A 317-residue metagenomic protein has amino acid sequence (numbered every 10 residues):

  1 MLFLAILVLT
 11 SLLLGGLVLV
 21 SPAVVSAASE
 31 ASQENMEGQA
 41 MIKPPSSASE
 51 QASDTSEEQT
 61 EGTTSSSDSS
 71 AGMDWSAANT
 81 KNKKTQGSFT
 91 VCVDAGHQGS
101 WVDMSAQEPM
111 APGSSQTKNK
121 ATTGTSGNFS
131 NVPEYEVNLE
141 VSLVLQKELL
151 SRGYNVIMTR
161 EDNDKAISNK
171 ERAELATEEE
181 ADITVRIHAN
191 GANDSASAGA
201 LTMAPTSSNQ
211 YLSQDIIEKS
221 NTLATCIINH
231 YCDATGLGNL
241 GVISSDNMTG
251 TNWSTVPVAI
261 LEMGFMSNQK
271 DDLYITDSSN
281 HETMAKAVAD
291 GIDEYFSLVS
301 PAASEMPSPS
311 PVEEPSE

Functional and structural regions predicted by a protein language model:
M1-V24: Sec-dependent N-terminal signal peptides of Gram-positive bacterial secreted proteins and lipoproteins
P22-T90, S304-E317: N-terminal, intrinsically disordered, polar/charged segments of Gram-positive cell-envelope systems that serve as
G72-A173: Active-site histidine-acidic residue metal-binding/catalytic motifs, centered on HxH/HExxH-like signatures
H97-S100, E134, D162-A166, A189-D194 (+4 more regions): Solvent-exposed loop/turn segments at secondary-structure junctions within structured extracellular/periplasmic domains
E108-F129, A192-S220, C226: A short, glycine/acidic-enriched catalytic loop
N169-D182, L201, M248-W253: Mature extracellular/periplasmic domains of secretome proteins
R186-D194, M203-A204, N239-P315: Active-site-adjacent mobile loop/cap segments within catalytic or ligand-binding domains
I216-S244: Active-site-adjacent substrate-binding region of metalloamidase/peptidase-like peptide-processing proteins
